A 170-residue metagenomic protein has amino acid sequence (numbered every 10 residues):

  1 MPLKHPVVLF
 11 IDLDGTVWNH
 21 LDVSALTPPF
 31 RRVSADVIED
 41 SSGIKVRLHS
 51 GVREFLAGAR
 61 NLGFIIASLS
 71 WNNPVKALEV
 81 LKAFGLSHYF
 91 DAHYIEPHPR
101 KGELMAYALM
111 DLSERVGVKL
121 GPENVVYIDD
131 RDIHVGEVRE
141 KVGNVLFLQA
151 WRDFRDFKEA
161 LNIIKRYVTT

Functional and structural regions predicted by a protein language model:
P2-H98: Alpha-helical substrate-recognition element adjacent to the catalytic core
H5-V8, M105-D132, V138: Conserved Lys-Pro-Asp/Glu-containing loop-to-beta segment of HAD-superfamily phosphomonoesterases, centered on
D22-V23, A57-F64, R115-K119, I133 (+1 more regions): Preference for well-ordered, secondary-structure-rich cores of eukaryotic proteins
A77, G102, V135-G136: Short alpha-helix immediately C-terminal to the canonical SAM-binding loop
K82-H88, M110-D111, R139-L148: Short, surface-exposed basic-aromatic patches at helix termini and helix-loop junctions that form
P97-M105: Extended hydrophobic/aromatic segments used for targeting, binding, or gating
L104-L112, A160-T169: Short, surface-exposed amphipathic charged segments that create phosphate/polyanion-binding patches used for binding
P122-K165: Acidic, Mg2+-coordinating phosphoryl-transfer loop and its flanking beta/alpha structural elements, shared across
